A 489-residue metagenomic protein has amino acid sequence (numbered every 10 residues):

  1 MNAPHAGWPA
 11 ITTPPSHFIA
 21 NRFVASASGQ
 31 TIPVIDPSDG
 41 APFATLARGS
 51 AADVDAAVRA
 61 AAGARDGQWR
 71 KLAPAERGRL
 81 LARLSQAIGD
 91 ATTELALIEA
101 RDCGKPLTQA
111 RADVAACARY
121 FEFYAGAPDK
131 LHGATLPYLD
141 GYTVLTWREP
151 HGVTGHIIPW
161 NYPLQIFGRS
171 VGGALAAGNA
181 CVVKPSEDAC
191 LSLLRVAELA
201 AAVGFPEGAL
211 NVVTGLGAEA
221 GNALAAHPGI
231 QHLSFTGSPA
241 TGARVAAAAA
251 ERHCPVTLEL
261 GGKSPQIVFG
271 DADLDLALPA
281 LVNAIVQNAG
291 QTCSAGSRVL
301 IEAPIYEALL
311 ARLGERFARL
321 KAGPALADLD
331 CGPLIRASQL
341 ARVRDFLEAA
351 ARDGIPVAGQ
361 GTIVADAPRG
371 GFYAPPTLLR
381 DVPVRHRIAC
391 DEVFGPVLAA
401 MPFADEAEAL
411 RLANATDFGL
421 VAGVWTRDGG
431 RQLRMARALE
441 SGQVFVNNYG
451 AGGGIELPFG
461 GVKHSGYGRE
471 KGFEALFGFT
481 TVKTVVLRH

Functional and structural regions predicted by a protein language model:
M1-D39, G361: Hydrophobic face of amphipathic alpha-helices that form TPR/SEL1-like repeat modules and related alpha-solenoid
P33, A47, R70, C103 (+4 more regions): A structural signal for short, well-ordered beta-strand elements
P37, A51-V54, P74, T92 (+5 more regions): Residues at or immediately preceding the N-termini of alpha-helices
D39-T45, I230, I267, R352 (+2 more regions): Conserved C-terminal structural/oligomerization subdomain of aldehyde/semialdehyde dehydrogenase
G40, R77, E99, F121 (+10 more regions): Residue-level signal for inorganic ion chemistry
A41-L131: Glycine-rich loop-to-alpha-helix module at the N-terminal edge of alpha/beta enzyme cores
H132-L276, D328, F403: Rossmann-like NAD(P) dinucleotide-binding subdomain of oxidoreductase/dehydrogenase enzymes
A240-P383, V446: ALDH superfamily catalytic-core signature
